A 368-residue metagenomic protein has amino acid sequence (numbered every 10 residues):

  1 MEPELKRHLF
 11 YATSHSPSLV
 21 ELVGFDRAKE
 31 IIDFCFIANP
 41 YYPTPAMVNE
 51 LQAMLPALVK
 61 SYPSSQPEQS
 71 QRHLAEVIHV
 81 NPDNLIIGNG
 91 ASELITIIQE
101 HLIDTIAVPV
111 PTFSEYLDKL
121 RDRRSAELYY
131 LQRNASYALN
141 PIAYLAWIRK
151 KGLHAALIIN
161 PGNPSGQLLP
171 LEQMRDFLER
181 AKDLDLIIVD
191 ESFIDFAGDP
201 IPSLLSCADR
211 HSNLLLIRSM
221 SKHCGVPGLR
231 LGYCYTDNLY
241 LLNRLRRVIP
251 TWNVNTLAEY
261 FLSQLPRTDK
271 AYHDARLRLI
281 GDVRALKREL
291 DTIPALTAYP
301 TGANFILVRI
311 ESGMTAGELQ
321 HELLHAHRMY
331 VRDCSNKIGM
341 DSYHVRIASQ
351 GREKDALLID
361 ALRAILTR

Functional and structural regions predicted by a protein language model:
M1-S61, K151-L153, D183: N-terminal "arm"/small-domain region of PLP-dependent enzymes with the aminotransferase-like
P3, E100-I158: PLP-dependent aminotransferase-like
P43-M47, N213-T292, L296-Y299: PLP-dependent aminotransferase class I/II
P45, G313-Q320, K354-L357: Short, conserved charged micro-motifs
A75-I97, P109: Short loop-beta-helix segment that forms the pyridoxal 5′-phosphate
A135-G198: Active-site phosphate-binding strand-loop segment of PLP-dependent enzymes
E172, H325-H327, N336-R368: PLP-dependent enzyme catalytic core of the Aspartate aminotransferase-like
I280, I293-H327, S349: Conserved PLP-binding catalytic core of the aspartate aminotransferase-like
